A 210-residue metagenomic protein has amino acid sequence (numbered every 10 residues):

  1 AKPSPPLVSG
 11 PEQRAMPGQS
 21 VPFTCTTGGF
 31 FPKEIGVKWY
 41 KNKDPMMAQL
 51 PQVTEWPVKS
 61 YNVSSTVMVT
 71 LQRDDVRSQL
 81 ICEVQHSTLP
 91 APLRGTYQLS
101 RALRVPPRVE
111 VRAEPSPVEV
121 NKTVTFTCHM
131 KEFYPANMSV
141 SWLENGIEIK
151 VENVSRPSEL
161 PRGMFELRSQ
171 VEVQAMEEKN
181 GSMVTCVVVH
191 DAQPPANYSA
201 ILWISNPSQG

Functional and structural regions predicted by a protein language model:
A1-G210: Terminal anchoring/processing modules of extracellular glycoproteins
